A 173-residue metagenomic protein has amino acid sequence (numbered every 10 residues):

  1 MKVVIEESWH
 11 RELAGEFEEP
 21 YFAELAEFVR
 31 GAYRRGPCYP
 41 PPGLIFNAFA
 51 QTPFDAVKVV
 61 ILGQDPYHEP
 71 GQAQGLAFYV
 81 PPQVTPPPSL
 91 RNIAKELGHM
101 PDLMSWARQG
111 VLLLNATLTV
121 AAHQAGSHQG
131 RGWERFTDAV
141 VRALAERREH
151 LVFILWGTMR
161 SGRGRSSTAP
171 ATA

Functional and structural regions predicted by a protein language model:
E6-E7, G15-T168, T172: A polyanion-binding, active-site-adjacent surface
